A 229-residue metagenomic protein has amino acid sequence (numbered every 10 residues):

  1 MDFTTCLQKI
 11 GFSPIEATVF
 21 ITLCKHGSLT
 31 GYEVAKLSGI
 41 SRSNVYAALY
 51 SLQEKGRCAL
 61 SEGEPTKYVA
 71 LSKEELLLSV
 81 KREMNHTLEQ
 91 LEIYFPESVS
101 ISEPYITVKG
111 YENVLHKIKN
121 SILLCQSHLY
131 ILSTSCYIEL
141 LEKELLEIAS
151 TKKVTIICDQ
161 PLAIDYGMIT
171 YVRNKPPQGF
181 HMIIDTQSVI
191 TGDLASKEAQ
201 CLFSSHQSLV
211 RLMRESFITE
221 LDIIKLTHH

Functional and structural regions predicted by a protein language model:
T5-E16, T30, A59-M84: Short, cationic-aromatic polyanion-contact patches
A17-G27: Short amphipathic alpha-helical interface segments
E33-S38: A short acidic, leucine-rich amphipathic alpha-helix
L49-Y50: Short, hydrophobic-biased segments on the C-terminal half of alpha helices that form "recognition helices"
G56: Glycine-centered, phosphate/nucleic-acid-interacting loop/turn motifs that mediate DNA/RNA or nucleotide
E74-I148, K153-I156: PLD-like (HKD) phosphodiesterase/transphosphatidyltransferase domain
S150-H229: C-terminal regulatory/effector modules of DNA-binding transcriptional regulators
